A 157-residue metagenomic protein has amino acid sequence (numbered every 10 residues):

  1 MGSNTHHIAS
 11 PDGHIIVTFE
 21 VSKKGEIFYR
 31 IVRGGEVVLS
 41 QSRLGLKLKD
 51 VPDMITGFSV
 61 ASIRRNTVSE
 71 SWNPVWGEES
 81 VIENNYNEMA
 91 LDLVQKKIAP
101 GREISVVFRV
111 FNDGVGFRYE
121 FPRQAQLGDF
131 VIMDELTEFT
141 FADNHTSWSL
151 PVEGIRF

Functional and structural regions predicted by a protein language model:
T5-F157: N-terminal accessory beta-strand-rich subdomains and adjacent acidic, glycine-rich linkers that precede catalytic cores
